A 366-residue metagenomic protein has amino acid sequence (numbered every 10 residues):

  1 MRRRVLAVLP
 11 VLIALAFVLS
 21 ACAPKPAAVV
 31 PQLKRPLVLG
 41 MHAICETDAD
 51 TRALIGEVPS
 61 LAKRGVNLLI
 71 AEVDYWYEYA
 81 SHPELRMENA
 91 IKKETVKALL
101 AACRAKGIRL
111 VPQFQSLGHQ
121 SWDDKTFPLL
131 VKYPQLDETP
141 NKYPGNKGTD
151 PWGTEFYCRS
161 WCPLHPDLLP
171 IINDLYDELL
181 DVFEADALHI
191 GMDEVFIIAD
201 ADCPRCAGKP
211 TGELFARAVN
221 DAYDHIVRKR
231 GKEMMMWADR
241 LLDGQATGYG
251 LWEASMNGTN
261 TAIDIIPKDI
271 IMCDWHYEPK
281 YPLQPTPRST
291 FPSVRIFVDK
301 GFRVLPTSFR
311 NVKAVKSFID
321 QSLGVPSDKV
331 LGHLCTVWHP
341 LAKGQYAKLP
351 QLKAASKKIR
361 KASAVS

Functional and structural regions predicted by a protein language model:
M1-L9: Bacterial N-terminal signal peptides that target proteins for export
S20-A21: C-terminal motif of bacterial Sec signal peptides marking the signal peptidase cleavage site
K25-P26: Charge-rich, low-complexity intrinsically disordered and helical linker regions
V30-E46: An acidic-aromatic substrate-binding cleft motif
H42-A254, I263-I266, I270: Aromatic-lined carbohydrate-binding surfaces of glycoside hydrolases
N67, V182, D186, I197 (+1 more regions): Catalytic-core regions of glycoside hydrolase
